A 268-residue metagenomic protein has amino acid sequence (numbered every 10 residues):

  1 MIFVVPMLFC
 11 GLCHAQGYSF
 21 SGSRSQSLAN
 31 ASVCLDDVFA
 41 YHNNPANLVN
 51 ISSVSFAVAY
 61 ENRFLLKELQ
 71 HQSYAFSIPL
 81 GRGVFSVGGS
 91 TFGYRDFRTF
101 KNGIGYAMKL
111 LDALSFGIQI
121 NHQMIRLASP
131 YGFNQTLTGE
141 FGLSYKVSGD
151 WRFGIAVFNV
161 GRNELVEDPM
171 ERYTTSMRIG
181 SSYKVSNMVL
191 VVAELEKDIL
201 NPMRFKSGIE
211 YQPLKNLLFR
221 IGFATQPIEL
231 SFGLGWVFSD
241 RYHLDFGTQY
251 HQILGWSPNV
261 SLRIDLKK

Functional and structural regions predicted by a protein language model:
M1, H14-Q16: Absolute protein N-terminus
M1-M7: Sec-dependent signal peptide recognition, specifically the positively charged N-region followed immediately by
C10-L12: N-terminal signal peptide c-region/cleavage motif recognized by signal peptidases
Q16-K268: Subset of outer-membrane beta-barrel
